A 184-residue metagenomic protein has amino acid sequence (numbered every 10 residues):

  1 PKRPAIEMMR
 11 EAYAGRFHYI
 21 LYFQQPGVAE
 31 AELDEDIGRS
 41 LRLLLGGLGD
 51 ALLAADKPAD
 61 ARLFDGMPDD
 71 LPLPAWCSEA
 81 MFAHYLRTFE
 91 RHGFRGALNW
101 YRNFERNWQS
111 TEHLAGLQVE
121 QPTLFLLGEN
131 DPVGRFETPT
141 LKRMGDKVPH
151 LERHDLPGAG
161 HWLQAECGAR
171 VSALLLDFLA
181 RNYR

Functional and structural regions predicted by a protein language model:
P1-L151: Flexible "cap/lid" subdomain of the alpha/beta-hydrolase fold that forms the substrate-access gate
V148-R184: Catalytic active-site module of serine/aspartate enzymes centered on a nucleophile-bearing elbow/loop
